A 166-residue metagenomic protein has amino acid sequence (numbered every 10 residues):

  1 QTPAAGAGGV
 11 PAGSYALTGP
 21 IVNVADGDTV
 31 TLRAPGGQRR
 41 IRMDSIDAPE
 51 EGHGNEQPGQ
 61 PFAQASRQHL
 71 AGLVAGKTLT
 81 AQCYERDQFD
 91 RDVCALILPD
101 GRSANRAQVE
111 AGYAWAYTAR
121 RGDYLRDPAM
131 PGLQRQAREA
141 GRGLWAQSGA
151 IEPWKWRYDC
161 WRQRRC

Functional and structural regions predicted by a protein language model:
Q1-C166: Small beta-barrel nucleic-acid-binding modules, primarily SNase/OB-fold domains and secondarily Tudor-like barrels
